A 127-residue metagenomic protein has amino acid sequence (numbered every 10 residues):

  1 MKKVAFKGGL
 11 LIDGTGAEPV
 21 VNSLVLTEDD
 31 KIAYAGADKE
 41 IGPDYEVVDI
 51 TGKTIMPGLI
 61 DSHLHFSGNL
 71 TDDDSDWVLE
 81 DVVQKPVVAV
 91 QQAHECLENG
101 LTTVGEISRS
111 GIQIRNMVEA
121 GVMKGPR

Functional and structural regions predicted by a protein language model:
K2-A5, L11, T15-M56: Histidine-rich, glycine-flanked metal-binding segment
F6-G8, I12-G14, I41, E46 (+4 more regions): Mixed-charge, polar/low-complexity N-terminal
T54-A120: Metal-associated gating/positioning segment near the N- to mid-region
V122-R127: Metal-coordinating catalytic core of metallo-dependent amide/deamination hydrolases
